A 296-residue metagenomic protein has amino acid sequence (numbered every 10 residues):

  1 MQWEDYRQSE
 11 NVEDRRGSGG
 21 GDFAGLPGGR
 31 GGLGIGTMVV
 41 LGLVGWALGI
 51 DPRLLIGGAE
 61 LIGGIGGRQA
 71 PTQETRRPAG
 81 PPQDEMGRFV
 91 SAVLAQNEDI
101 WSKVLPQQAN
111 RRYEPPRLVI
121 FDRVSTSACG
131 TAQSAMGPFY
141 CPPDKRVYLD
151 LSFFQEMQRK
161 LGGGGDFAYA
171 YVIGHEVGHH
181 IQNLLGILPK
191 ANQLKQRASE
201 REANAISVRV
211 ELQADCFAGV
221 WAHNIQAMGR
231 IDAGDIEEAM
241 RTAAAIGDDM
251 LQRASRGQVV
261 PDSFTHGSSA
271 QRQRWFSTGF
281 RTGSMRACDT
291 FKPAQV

Functional and structural regions predicted by a protein language model:
M1-P78: Long amphipathic alpha-helical segments used for membrane anchoring, targeting, substrate engagement, or oligomerization
L43, W101, L149, F167-L184 (+2 more regions): Active-site recognition of the HExxH zinc-binding catalytic motif
R88-Y113, E202-A205, R209-Q252: Short helix/loop segments within enzyme catalytic domains that coordinate or immediately flank catalytic cofactors
D122, L151-F153, L185-G186: A mature extracytoplasmic/lumenal domain signature
V124-D150: Catalytic zinc-binding patch centered on the HExxH motif and its immediate surroundings that defines zinc-dependent
F153-V172, E202-V208: Short pre-active-site segment immediately N-terminal to the catalytic Zn-binding motif
V177-N192, H223-Q226: Catalytic Zn2+-binding segment of zinc metalloproteases
I246-V296: Pan-zinc metallopeptidase signature
